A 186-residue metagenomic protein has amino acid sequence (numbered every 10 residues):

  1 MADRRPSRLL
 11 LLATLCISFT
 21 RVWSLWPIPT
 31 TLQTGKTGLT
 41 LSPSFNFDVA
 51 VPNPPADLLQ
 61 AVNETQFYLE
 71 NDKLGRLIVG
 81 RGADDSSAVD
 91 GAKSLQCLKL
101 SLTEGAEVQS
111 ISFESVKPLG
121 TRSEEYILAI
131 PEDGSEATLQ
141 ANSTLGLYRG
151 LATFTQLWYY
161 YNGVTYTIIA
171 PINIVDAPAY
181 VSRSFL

Functional and structural regions predicted by a protein language model:
A2-R183: Acidic, contiguous N-terminal accessory segments
